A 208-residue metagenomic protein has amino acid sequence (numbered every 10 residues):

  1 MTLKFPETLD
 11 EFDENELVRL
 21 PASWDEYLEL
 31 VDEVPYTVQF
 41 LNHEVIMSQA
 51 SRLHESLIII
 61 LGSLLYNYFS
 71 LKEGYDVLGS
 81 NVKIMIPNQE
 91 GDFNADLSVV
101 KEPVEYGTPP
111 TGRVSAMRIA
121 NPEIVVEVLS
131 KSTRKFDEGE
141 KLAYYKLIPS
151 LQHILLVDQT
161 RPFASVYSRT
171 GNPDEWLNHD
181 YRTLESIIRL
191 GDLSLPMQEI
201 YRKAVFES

Functional and structural regions predicted by a protein language model:
M1-S208: Gly/Pro/Ser/Thr-rich low-complexity, intrinsically disordered segments predominantly at protein N-termini
